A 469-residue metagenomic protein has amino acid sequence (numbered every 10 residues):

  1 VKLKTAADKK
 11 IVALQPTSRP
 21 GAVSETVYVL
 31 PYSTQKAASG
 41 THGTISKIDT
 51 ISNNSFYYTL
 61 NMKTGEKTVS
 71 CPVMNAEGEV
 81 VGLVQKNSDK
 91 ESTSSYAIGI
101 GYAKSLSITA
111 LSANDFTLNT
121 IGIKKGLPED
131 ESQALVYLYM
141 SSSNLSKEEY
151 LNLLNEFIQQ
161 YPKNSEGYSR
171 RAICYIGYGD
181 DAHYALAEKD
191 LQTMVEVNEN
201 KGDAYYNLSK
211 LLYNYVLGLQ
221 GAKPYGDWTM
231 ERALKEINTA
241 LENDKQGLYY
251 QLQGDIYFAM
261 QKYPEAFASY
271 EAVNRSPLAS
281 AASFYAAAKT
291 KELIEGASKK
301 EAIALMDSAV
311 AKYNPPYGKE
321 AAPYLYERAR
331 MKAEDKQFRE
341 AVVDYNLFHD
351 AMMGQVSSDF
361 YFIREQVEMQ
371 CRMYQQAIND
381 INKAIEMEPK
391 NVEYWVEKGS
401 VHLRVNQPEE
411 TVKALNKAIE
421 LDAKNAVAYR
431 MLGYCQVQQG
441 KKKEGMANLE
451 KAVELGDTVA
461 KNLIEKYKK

Functional and structural regions predicted by a protein language model:
V12-Y57, T64-T68, V84-Y96, L106 (+1 more regions): Flexible, gly/ser-rich surface segments that form the specificity/activation loops bordering the active-site cleft
L83-E149: C-terminal cap/linker of serine protease catalytic domains
Q160, V197-N198, E242-D244, R275-P277 (+5 more regions): Structural marker of alpha-solenoid helical repeat scaffolds
S165-E166, K201-Y206, K245-Y250, A279-A282 (+5 more regions): Helix-start (N-cap) detector for alpha-helical repeat units in TPR-like alpha-solenoids, especially tetratricopeptide
R170, N207, L252, A286 (+6 more regions): Canonical tetratricopeptide repeat
I173-G177, K210, L217, D255 (+6 more regions): Residue-level recognition of tetratricopeptide repeat
G177-D180, N214-Y215, A259-M260, L293-E295 (+5 more regions): Register position in tetratricopeptide repeats
